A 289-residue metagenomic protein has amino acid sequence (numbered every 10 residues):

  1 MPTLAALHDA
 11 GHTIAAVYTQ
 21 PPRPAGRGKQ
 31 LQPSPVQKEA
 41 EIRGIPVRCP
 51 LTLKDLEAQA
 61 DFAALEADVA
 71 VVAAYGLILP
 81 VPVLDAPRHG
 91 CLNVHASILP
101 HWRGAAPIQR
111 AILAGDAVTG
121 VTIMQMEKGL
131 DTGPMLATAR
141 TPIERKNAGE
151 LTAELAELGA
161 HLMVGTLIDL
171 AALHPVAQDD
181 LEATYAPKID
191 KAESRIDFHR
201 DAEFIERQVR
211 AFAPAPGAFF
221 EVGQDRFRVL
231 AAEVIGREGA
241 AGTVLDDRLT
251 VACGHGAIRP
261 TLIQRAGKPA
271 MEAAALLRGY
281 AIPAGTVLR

Functional and structural regions predicted by a protein language model:
M1-G28: N-terminal Rossmann-like dinucleotide-binding module
A10, Q20, V69-A186, D190-A192: Donor/substrate-binding cores of folate-linked one-carbon enzymes
Q20, P24-D68: N-terminal glycine-/serine-/threonine-rich beta1-alpha1-beta2 phosphate-ribose binding loop of Rossmann-like
L51-K54, Y75-L77, I235: Short beta->alpha connector loops
E193, F198-R289: An anion-binding loop in the catalytic cleft
